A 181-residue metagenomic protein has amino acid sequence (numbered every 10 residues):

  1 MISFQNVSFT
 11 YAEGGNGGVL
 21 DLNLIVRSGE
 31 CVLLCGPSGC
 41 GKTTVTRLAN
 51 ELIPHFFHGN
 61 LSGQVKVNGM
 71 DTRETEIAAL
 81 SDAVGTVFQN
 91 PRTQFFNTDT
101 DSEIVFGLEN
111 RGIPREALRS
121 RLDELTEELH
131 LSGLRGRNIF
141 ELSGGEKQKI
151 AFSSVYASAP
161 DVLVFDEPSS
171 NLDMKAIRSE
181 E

Functional and structural regions predicted by a protein language model:
M1-F4, F9-D21, I53-H58, E74-E76 (+1 more regions): A short, flexible loop at the N-terminus of ABC-type nucleotide-binding domains that lies
C35-P37: The feature captures the beta-strand-to-loop junction immediately N-terminal to the Walker
H58-M70: Conserved ABC transporter NBD signature motif
E116-L134: Conserved ABC ATPase "signature" region
N138-L142, E146: Conserved ABC ATPase signature
F152: Hydrophobic anchor residue at the start of the ABC signature
L163-D166: Catalytic Walker B motif of ABC-type/P-loop ATPase nucleotide-binding domains
